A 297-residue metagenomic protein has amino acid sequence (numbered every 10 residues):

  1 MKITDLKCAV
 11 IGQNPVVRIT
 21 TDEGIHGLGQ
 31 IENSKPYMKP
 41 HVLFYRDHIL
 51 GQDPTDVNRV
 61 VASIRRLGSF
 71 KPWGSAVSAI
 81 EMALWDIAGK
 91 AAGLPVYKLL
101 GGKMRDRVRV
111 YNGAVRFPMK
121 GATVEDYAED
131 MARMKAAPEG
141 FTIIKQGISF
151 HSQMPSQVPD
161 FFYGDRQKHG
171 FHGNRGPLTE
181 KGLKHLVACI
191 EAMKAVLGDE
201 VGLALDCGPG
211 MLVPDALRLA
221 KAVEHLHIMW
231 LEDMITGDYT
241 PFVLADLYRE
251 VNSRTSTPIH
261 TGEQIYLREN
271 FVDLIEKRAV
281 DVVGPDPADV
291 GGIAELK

Functional and structural regions predicted by a protein language model:
M1-L28, F44: Structured beta-strand/loop patches that form or line metal/cofactor-binding pockets in enzymes
I3, G24, Y45, I80 (+5 more regions): Conserved, mostly hydrophobic/aromatic
I3, L203-D206, W230-D233, I259-T261 (+1 more regions): Short catalytic-loop micro-motif centered on adjacent basic/acidic residues
A9, E32, G147, M234-G237 (+1 more regions): Conserved residues at the C-terminal ends of beta-strands
T20-L94: Metal- or metallocofactor-binding catalytic centers and their adjacent structured scaffolds across diverse enzyme
W73-Y97, G101-R107, V115, K120-Y127: Hydrophobic alpha-helical hairpins/lids featuring a short glycine-rich hinge
R107, N112-E250: Metal-dependent enolase-superfamily TIM-barrel catalytic cores that perform enediolate-based chemistry
F242-K297: Catalytic alpha/beta core domains of metabolic enzymes, predominantly
